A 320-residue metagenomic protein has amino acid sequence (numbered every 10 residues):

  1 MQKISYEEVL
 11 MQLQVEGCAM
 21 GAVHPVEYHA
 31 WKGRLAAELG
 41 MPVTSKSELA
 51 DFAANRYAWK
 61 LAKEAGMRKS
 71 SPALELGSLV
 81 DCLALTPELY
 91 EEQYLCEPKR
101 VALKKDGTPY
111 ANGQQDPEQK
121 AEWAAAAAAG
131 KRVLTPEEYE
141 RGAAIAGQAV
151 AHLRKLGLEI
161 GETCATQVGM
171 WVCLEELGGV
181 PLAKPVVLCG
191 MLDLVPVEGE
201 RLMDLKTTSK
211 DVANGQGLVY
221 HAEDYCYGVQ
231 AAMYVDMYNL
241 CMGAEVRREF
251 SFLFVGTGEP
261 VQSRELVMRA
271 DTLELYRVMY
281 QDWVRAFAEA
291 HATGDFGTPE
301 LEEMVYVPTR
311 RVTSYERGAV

Functional and structural regions predicted by a protein language model:
Q2-C18, G107, L134, H221-G228 (+1 more regions): Metal-dependent nuclease catalytic regions and adjoining charged, substrate-binding loops involved in nucleic-acid end
Q2-C189: Metal-dependent nuclease catalytic cores that hydrolyze phosphodiester bonds in DNA/RNA, characterized by
A58-L61, D211-N214, T257-S263: Short acidic (Asp/Glu) and glycine-rich catalytic loops that position anionic groups and cofactors
V80-D81, L194, Y280: A residue-level signal for conserved active-site and pocket-lining positions in enzyme catalytic cores
K155-E162, P196-D204, N239-R248: Secondary-structure boundary elements
L182-A183, D211-Y225: Short helix/strand-bridging catalytic loops that position acidic/His residues to coordinate divalent metals and engage
V186, V195-V197, C226: Short, contiguous, pocket-lining structural segments that sit at or immediately flank catalytic/ligand-binding sites
G190-G217, Y234: Conserved catalytic cores of phosphodiester-cleaving nucleases, focusing on short active-site segments
